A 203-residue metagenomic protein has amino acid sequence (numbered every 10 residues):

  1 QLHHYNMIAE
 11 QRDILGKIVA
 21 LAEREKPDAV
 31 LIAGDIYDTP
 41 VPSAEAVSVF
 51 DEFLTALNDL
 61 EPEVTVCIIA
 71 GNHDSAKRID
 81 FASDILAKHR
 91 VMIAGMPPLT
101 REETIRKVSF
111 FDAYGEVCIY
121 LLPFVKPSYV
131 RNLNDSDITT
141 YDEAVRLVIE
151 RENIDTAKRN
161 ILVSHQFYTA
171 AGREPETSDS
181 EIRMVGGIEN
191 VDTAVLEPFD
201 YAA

Functional and structural regions predicted by a protein language model:
Q1-I32, Y37-A203: Extended recognition/assembly regions associated with phosphoester-bond processing machinery
